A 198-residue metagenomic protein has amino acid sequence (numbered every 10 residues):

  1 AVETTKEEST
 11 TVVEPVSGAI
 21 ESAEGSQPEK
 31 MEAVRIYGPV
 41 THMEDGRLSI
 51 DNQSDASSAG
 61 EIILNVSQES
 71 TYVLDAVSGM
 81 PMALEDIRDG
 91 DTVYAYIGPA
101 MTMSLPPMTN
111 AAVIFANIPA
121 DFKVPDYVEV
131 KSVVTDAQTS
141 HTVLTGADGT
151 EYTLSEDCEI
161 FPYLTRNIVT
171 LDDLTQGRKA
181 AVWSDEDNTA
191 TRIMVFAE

Functional and structural regions predicted by a protein language model:
A1-G60, A76-E151, Y163-E198: Short, flexible, surface-exposed loop segments at domain boundaries
G60-L74, T150-F161: Short, basic/aromatic beta-hairpin or loop at an interaction surface
